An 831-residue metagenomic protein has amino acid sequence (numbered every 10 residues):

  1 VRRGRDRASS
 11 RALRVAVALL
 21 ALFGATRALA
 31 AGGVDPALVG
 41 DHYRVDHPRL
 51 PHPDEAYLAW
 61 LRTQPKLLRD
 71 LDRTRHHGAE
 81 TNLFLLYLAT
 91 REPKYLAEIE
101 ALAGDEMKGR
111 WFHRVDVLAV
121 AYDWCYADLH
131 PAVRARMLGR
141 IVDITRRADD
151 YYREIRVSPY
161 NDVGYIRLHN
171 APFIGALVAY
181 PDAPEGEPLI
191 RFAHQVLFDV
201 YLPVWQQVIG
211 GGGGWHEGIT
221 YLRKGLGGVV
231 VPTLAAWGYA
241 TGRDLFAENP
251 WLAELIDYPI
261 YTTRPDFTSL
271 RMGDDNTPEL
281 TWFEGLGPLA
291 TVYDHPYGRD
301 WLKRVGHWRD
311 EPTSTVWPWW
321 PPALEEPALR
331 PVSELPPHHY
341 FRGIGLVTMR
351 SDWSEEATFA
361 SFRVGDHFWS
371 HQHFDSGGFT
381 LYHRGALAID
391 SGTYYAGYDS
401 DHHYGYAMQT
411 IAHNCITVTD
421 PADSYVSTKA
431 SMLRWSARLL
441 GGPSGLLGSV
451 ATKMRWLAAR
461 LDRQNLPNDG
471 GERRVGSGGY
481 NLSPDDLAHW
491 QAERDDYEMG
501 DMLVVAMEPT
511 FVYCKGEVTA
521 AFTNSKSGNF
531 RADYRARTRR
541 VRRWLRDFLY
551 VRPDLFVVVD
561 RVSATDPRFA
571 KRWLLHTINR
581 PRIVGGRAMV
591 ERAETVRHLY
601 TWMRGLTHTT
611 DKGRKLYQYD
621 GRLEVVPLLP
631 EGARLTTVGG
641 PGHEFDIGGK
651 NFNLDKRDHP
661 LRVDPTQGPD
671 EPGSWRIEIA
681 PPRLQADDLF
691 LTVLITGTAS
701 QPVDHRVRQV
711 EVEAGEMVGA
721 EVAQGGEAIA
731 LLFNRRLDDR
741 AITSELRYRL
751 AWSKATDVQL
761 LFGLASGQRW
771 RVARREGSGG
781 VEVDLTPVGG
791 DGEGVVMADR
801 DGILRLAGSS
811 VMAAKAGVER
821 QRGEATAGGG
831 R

Functional and structural regions predicted by a protein language model:
R2-A16: Bacterial N-terminal signal peptides that target proteins for export
R14-R27: Bacterial N-terminal signal peptides
A31-R75: Low-complexity, Ser/Thr/Pro/Gly-enriched N-terminal "stalk/linker" regions
E55, R62-T263: Aromatic-lined, polymer-binding surfaces characteristic of secreted/periplasmic polysaccharide-degrading enzymes
A179, Y221-A388, L446-V450, M454 (+6 more regions): Carbohydrate-active enzyme catalytic cores, enriched for enzymes that act on polyanionic acidic polysaccharides
H307-T607, D611-G613, Y619-G621, E631-G632 (+3 more regions): Catalytic and substrate-binding regions of extracellular carbohydrate-active enzymes, especially polysaccharide lyases
R539-V541, T565, T636-I729: Beta-strand-rich recognition/accessory modules
D688-I695, G789-R831: C-terminal beta-strand-rich structural cap/linker in extracellular carbohydrate-active enzymes
